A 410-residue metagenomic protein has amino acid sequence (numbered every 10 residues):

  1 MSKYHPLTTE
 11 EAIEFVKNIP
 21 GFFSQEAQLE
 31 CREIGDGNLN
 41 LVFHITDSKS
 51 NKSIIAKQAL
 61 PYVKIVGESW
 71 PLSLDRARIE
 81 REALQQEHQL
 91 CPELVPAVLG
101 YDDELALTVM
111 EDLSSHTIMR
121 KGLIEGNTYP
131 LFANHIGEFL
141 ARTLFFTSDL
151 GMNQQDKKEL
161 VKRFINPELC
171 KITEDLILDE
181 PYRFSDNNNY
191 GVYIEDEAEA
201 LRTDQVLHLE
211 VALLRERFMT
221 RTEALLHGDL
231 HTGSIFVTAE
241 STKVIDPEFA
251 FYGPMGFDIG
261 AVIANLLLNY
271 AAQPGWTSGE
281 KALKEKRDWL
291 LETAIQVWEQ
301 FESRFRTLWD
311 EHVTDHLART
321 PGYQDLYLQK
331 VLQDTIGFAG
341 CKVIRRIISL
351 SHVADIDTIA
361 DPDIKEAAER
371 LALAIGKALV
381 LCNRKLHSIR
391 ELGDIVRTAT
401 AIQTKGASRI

Functional and structural regions predicted by a protein language model:
M1-A106, R390-I410: Conserved NTP-binding catalytic cores of kinases and kinase-like/nucleotidyltransferase enzymes across multiple kinase
R32-K49, I54-I55, V211-F257: Active-site acidic catalytic loop and adjacent metal/ATP-binding pocket of ATP-dependent phosphoryl transfer enzymes
S50-S53, Q58-L169: Conserved ATP-binding subdomain of kinase catalytic cores across diverse folds
A59-I65, D112-G126, F145, L268 (+2 more regions): A glycine-centered beta->alpha junction motif in the catalytic cores of kinase/phosphotransferase enzymes
P61-S73, A271-K286, D310-D325: Short, flexible, glycine-rich and Lys/Arg-enriched loop motifs at helix boundaries that contact anionic partners
E82, G256-V313, A339-D355: Active-site activation/catalytic loop segments of kinase-like enzymes and analogous catalytic loops in related
I118-H227, T238: ATP-dependent phospho-/nucleotidyl transfer catalytic cores
P321-I410: ATP/Mg2+ or Mg2+-diphosphate-binding catalytic cores that bind nucleotide phosphates or diphosphates via glycine-rich
